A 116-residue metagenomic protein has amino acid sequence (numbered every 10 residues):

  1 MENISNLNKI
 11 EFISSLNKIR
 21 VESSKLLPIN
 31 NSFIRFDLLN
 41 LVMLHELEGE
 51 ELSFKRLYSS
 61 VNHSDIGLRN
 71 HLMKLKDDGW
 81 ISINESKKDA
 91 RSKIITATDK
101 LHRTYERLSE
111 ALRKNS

Functional and structural regions predicted by a protein language model:
M1-I29: N-terminal leader segment of winged-helix/HTH proteins
N8, R20-S23, E106-S116: Amphipathic alpha-helical dimerization/coiled-coil segments that flank or bridge DNA-binding/regulatory modules
L16-R20, H45, D78: A short secondary-structure junction motif
K25-H63: N-terminal helix-turn-helix DNA-binding core of bacterial DNA-binding proteins
I34, S86-S109: Short, cationic-aromatic polyanion-contact patches
M43, M73, D77-W80, E106 (+1 more regions): Charged/polar positions within long, soluble alpha-helices
E51-K93: Canonical helix-turn-helix DNA-binding module
